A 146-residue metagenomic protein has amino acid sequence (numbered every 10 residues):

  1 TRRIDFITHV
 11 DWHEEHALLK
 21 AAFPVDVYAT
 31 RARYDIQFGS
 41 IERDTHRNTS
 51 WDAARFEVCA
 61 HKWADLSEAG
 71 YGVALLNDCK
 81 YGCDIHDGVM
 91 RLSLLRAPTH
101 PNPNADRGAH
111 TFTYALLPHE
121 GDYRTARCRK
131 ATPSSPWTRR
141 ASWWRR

Functional and structural regions predicted by a protein language model:
T1-R146: C-terminal (or distal) subdomains of carbohydrate-active enzymes
